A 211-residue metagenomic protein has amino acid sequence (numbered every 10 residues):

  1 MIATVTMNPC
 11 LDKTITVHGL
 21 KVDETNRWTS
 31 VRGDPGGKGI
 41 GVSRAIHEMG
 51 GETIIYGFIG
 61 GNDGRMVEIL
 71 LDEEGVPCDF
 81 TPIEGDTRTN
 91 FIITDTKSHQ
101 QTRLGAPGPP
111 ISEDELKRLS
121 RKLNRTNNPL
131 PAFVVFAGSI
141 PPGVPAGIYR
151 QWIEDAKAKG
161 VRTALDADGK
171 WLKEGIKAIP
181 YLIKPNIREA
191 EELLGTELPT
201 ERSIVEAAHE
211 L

Functional and structural regions predicted by a protein language model:
M1-D23: Positively charged, low-complexity intrinsically disordered leader regions
T4-M7, F80, V135-F136, T163-A167 (+1 more regions): General beta-strand structural signal in soluble alpha/beta enzymes
R27-T87: Substrate-binding N-lobe of the ribokinase-like
T81-H99: Glycine-rich nucleotide/cofactor/substrate-binding loop typically near the N-terminus or early in the first domain
I93-L130: Conserved phosphate-binding/catalytic loop of the ribokinase/pfkB sugar-kinase fold
P109-S112, I140-V144, W171-K173, E192: Short, small-residue-enriched loops and turns at beta-alpha junctions that line or gate enzyme active sites
N128-G143: Short acidic, glycine-rich surface-loop motifs adjacent to enzyme active sites
R150-L211: Conserved phosphate/ATP/ADP-binding segment of small-molecule kinases
